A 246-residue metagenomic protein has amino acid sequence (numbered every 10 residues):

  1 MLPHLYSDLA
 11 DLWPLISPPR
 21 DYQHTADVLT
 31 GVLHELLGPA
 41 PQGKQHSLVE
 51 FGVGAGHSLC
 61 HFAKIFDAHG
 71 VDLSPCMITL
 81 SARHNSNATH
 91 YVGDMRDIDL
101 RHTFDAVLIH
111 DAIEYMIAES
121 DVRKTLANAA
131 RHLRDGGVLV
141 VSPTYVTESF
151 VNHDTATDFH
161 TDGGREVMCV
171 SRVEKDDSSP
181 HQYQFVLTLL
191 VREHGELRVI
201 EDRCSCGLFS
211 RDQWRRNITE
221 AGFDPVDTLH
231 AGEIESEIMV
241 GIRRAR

Functional and structural regions predicted by a protein language model:
M1-Q45: Conserved class I S-adenosyl-L-methionine
G43-G54: Conserved class I S-adenosyl-L-methionine
G54-D97: Class I SAM-dependent methyltransferase SAM/SAH-binding core
R96-V107: A short acidic, Gly/Pro-enriched loop at the edge of an enzyme's catalytic core that lines a small-molecule cofactor
R123-D135: A short glycine-rich, Lys/Arg-flanked "PGG" loop and its adjoining helix->strand segment in the class I
G136-P143: Conserved beta-strand signature within the Rossmann-like core of class I S-adenosyl-L-methionine
P143-R211: SAM-dependent methyltransferase
G207-R246: C-terminal lobe and adjacent flexible extensions of AdoMet/dcAdoMet transferase-like proteins
